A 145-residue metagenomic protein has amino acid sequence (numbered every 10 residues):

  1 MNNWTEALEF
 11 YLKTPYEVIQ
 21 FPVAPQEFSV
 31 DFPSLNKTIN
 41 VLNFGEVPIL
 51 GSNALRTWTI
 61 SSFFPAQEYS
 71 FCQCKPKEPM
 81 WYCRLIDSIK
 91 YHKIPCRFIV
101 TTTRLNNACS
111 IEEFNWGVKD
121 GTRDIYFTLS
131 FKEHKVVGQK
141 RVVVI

Functional and structural regions predicted by a protein language model:
M1-I145: Compositionally biased, intrinsically disordered low-complexity segments enriched in polar/Pro/Gly and often Gln
